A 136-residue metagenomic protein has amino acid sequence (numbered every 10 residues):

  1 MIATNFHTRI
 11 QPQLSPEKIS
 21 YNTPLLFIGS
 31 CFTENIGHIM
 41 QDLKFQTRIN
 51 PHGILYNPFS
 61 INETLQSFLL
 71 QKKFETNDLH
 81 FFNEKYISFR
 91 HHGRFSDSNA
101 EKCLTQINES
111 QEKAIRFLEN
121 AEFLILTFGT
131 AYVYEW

Functional and structural regions predicted by a protein language model:
M1-W136: Extracellular glycan-modifying ectodomains
